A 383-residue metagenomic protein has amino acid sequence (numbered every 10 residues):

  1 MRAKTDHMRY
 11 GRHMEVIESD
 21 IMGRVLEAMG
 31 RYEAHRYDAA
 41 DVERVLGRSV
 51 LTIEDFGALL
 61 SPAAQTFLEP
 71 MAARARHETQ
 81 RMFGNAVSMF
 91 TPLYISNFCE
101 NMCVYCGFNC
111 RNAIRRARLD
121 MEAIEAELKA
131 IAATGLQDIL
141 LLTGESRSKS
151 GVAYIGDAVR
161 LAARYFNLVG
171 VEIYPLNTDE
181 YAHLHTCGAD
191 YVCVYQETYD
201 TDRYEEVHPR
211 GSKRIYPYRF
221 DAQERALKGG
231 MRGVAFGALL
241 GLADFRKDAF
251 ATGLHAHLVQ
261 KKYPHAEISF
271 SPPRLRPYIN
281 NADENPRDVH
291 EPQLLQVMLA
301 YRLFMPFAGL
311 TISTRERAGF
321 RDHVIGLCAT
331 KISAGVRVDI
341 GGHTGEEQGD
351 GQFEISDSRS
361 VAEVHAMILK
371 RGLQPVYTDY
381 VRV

Functional and structural regions predicted by a protein language model:
R2-A64, K261-V383: Auxiliary Fe-S-binding modules of radical SAM enzymes
A75, C103, L141, V194 (+4 more regions): Conserved, mostly hydrophobic/aromatic
H77, R81-A123: Canonical Radical SAM [4Fe-4S] cluster-binding loop centered on the CxxxCxxC motif and its immediate flanking residues
T91, L128, I155-V159, Y181 (+5 more regions): Generic structural signal for well-ordered alpha-helices, preferentially at hydrophobic/aromatic core positions
N97, E145-S150, L240-F245, I279 (+1 more regions): Short, small-residue-enriched loops and turns at beta-alpha junctions that line or gate enzyme active sites
C110-E127, I131-L227, R232-F236, L242 (+1 more regions): Core AdoMet radical
L119, S150, Y154, R210-Y218 (+4 more regions): Alpha-helix N-cap and loop-to-helix initiation/capping positions
T178-T186, A243-H257, R317-L327: Catalytic cores of alpha/beta
